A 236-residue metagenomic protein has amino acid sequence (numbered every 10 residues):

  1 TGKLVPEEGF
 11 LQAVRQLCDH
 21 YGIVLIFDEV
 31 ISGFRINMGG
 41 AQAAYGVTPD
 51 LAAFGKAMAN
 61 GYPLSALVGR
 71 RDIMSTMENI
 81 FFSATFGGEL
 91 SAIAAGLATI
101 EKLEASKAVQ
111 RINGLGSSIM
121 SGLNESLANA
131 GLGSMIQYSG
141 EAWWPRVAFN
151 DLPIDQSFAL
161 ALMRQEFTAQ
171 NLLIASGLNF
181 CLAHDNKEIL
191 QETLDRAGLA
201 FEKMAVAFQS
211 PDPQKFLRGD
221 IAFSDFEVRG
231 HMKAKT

Functional and structural regions predicted by a protein language model:
T1-T236: Conserved N-terminal phosphate-binding loop of PLP-dependent enzymes in the Aspartate aminotransferase
